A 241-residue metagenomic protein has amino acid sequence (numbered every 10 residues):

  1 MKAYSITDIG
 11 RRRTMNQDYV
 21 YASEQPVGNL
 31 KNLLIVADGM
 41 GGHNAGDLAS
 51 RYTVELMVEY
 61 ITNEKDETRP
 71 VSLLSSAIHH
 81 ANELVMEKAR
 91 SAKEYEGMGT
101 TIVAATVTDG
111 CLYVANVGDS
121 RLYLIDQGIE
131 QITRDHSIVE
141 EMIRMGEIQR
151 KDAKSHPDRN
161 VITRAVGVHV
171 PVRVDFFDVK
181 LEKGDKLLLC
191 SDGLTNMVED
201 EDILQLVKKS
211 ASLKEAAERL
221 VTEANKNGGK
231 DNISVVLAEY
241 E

Functional and structural regions predicted by a protein language model:
M1-E241: PP2C/PPM-type serine/threonine phosphatase catalytic domain
